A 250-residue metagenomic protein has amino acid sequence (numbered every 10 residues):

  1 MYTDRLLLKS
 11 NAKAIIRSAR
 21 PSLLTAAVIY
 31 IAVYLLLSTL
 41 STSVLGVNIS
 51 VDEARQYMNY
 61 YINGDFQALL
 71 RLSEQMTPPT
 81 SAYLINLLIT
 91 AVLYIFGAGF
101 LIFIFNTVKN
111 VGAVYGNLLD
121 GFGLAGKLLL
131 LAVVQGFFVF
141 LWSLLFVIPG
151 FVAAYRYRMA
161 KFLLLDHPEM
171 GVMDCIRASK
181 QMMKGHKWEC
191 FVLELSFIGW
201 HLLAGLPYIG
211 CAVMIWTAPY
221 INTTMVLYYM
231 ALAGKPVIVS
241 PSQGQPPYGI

Functional and structural regions predicted by a protein language model:
M1-I250: Hydrophobic alpha-helical membrane segments
